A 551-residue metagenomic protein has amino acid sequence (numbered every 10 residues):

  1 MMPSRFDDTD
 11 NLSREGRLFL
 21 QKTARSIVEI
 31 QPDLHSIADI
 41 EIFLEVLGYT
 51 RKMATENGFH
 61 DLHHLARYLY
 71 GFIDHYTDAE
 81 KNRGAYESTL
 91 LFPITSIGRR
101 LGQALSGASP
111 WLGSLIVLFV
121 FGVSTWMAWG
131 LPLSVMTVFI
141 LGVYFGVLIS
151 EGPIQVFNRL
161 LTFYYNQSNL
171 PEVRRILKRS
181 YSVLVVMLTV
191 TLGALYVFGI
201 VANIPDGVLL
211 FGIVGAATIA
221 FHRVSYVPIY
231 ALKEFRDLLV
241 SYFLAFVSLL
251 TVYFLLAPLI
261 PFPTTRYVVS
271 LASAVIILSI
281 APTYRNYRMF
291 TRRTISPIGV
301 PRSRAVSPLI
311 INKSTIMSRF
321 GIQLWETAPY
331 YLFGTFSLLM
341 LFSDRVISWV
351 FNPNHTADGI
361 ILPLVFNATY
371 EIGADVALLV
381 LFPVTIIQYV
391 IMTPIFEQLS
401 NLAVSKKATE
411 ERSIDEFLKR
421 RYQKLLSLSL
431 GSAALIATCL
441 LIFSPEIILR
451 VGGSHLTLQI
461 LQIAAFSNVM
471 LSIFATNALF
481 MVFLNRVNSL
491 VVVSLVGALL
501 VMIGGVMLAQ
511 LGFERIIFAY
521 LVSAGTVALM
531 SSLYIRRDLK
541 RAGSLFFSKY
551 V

Functional and structural regions predicted by a protein language model:
M1-I94: Soluble N-terminal domains of membrane-associated systems
I94-V147, L332, F336-D344: Signature of the first transmembrane helix
P110, S270-T294, V306-T393: Transmembrane helical elements of multi-pass membrane transporters/channels
M136-T162, L338-F342, G373-L399: Small-residue-rich midsections of specific transmembrane alpha-helices
F163-S180, A368-I447: Specific pore-lining/lateral-gate transmembrane helices of multi-pass inner-membrane transport and insertion machines
G199-I213, D415-Q423, T438-V469: Interfacial segments at transmembrane-helix termini and the short loops linking adjacent helices
A220-V240, Q462, F466-V493: Membrane-interface junctions at transmembrane-helix termini in multi-pass inner-membrane proteins
V240-T291, E514-R537: Hydrophobic alpha-helical transmembrane segments
